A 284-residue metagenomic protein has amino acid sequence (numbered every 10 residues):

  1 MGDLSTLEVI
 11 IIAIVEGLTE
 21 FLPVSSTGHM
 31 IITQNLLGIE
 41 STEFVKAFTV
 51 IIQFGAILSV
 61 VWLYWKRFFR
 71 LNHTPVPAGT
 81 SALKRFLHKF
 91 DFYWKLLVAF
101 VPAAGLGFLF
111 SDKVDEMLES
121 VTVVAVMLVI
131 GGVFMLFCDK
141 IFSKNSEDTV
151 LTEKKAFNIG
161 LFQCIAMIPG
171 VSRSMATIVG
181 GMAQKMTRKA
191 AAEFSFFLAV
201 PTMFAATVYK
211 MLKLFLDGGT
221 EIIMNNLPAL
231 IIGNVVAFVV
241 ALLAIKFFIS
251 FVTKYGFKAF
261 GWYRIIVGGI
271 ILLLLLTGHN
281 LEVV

Functional and structural regions predicted by a protein language model:
M1-V284: Multi-pass membrane proteins that catalyze or facilitate reactions on polyprenyl-/lipid-phosphate substrates and their
